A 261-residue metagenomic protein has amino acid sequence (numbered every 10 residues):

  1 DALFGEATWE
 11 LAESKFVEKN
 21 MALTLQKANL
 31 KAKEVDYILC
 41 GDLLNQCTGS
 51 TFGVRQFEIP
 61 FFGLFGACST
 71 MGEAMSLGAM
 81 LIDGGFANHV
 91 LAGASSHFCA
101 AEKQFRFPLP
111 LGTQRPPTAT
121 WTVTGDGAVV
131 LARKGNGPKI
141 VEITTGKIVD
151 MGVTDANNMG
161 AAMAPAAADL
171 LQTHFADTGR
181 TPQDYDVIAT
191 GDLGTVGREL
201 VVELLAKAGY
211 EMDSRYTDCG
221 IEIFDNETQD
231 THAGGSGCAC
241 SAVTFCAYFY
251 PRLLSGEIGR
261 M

Functional and structural regions predicted by a protein language model:
D1-E10, P108-T173, D177-R180, S214-H232 (+1 more regions): Condensing-enzyme catalytic core mediating Claisen C-C bond formation in acyl metabolism
D1-Y37: Non-cleavable N-terminal signal-anchor transmembrane helices
A7, F86-C99, T122, V141-D155 (+1 more regions): A short, terminal or domain-edge coil/loop segment
S14-M21, L25, L44-N45, T51-H89 (+4 more regions): Claisen-condensing/thiolase-fold acyl-transfer catalytic domains that form or cleave C-C bonds in fatty acid
M21-D36, L170-D184, R252-L253, E257: Phosphate/pyrophosphate-binding loops at sites that engage ATP/ADP/AMP, CoA/4′-phosphopantetheine, polyphosphate
Y37-C40, G63, A92, I140-E142: General beta-strand structural signal in soluble alpha/beta enzymes
G49-T51, A101-R106, V153, E199-V201: Short acidic, glycine/serine/threonine-rich loops at helix termini
E58-F61, E102-Q114, E211: Short acidic, glycine/proline-enriched helix-loop-strand junctions
